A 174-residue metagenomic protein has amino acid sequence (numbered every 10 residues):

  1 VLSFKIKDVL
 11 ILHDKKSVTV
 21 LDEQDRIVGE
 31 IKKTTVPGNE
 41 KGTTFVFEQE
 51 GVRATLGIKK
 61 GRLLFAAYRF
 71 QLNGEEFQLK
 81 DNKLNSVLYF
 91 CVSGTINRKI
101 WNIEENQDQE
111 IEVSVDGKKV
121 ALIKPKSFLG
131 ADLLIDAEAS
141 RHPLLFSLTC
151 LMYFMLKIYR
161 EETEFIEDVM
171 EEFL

Functional and structural regions predicted by a protein language model:
V1-G42, G51, E76, L88-L174: Low-complexity or membrane-interfacial segments used for flexible interactions
G29-K32, T55-I58, L79-D81: Periodic aromatic/glycine/histidine/acidic cluster detector with a strong bias toward beta-strand repeat architectures
G38-L72: Short, well-structured hydrophobic secondary-structure segments
R62-V92: Helix-adjacent hinge/juxtasegments
